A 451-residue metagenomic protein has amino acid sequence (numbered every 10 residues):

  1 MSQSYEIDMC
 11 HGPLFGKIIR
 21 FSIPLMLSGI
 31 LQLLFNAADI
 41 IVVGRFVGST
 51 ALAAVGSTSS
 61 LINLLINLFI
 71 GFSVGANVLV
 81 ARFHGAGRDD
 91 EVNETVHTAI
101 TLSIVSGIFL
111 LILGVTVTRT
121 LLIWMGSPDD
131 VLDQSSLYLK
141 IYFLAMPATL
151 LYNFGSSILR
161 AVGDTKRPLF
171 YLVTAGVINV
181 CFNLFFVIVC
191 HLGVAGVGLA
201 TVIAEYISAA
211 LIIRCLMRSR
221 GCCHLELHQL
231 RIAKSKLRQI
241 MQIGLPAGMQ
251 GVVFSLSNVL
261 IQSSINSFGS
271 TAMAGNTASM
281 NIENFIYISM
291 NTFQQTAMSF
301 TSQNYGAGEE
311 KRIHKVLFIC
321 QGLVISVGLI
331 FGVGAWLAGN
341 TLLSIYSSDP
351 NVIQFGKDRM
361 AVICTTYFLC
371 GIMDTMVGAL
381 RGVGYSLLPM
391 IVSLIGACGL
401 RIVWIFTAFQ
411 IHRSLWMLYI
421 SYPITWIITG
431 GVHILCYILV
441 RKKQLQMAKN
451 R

Functional and structural regions predicted by a protein language model:
M1-S22, V80-A145, V189-L245, T301-T366 (+1 more regions): Short alpha-helical transmembrane segments in multi-pass integral membrane proteins
H11, F15-L34, A38, L61-L68 (+8 more regions): Residue-level signal for short hydrophobic patches within transmembrane helices of multi-pass membrane transporters
R20-D39, I141, A175, A204-S208 (+3 more regions): Transmembrane helical elements of multi-pass membrane transporters/channels
I30, L34-A53, L122-D129, F185-L192 (+4 more regions): Helix-terminus/linker motif at the lipid-water interface of multi-pass membrane proteins
S49-S60, L139, G198, S270-F285 (+2 more regions): Small-residue hotspots at the loop-to-helix junctions and early N-terminal turns of transmembrane alpha-helices
L52-I112, T149-P168, Q262, G275-G339 (+2 more regions): Small-residue-rich hydrophobic transmembrane alpha-helices
L64-N67, N179-N183, A209-I213, F285-I288 (+3 more regions): Hydrophobic transmembrane alpha-helices of multi-pass small-molecule transporters
S73, I141-R160, P168-G176, V197-A210 (+4 more regions): Short runs within selected transmembrane alpha-helices of multi-pass transporters and secretion channels
